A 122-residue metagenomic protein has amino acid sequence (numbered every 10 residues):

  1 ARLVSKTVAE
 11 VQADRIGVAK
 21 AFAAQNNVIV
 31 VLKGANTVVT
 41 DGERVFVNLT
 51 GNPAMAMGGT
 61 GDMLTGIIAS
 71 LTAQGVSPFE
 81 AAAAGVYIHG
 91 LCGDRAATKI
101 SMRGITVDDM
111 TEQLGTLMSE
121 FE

Functional and structural regions predicted by a protein language model:
A1-T50: Glycine-rich phosphate/dinucleotide-binding loop and adjoining beta-alpha-beta core of small-molecule
R2, M57-I88: Short, small-residue alpha-helix embedded
R2, Q12, G75-V76, I100 (+1 more regions): N-terminal loops that bind phosphate or other acidic moieties and the adjacent beta-alpha structural core
R2-S5, L49-M55, T65, D94-R103: Short beta-alpha connecting loops at secondary-structure transitions that line or flank enzyme active sites
G17-K20, T65-G66, F79, E112: Feature representing long, continuous alpha-helical segments
L32-G34, D41, L49-T50, G59-G61 (+3 more regions): Active-site proximal loops enriched in glycine and acidic residues that flank catalytic Cys/His/Asp and coordinate
C92-E122: Charged C-terminal helix
